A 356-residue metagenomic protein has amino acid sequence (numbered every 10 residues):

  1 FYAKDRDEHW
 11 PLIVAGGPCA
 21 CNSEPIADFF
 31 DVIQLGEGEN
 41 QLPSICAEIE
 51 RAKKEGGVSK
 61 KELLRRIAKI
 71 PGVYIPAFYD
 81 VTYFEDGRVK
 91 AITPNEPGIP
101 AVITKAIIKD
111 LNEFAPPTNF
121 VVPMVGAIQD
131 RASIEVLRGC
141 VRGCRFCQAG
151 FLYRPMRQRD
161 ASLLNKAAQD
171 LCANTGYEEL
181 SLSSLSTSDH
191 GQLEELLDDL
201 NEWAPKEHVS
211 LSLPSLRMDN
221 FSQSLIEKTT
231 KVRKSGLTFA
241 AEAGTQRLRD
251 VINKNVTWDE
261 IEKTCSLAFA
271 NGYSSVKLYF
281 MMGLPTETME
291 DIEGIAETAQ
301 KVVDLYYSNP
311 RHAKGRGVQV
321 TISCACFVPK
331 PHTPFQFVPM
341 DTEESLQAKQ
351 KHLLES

Functional and structural regions predicted by a protein language model:
F1-P94, P331-S356: Glycine-rich beta-alpha loop elements in corrinoid/cobalamin-binding modules across cobalamin-dependent enzymes
P11-G17, G72-Y74, S183, S212-P214 (+1 more regions): Extended hydrophobic secondary-structure segments that form protein cores and membrane-embedded regions
I13-G16, A20-S23, L42, A132-C140 (+4 more regions): Structured alpha-helical segments in the cores of large, soluble enzyme domains
D31, V73, F114, G139-C140 (+6 more regions): Conserved structural-core and active-site-/substrate-pathway-adjacent residues in large, well-folded domains of enzymes
P76, T82, D86-S133: N-terminal [4Fe-4S]-dependent radical SAM core
F120-Q148, C172, L213, C326-V328: N-terminal pre-triad scaffold of radical SAM enzymes
C147-L163: Iron-sulfur (Fe-S) cluster-binding segments and ferredoxin-like electron-carrier domains, especially [2Fe-2S]
Q169-K277, M281-T321: Conserved SAM/AdoMet-binding glycine-rich loop
